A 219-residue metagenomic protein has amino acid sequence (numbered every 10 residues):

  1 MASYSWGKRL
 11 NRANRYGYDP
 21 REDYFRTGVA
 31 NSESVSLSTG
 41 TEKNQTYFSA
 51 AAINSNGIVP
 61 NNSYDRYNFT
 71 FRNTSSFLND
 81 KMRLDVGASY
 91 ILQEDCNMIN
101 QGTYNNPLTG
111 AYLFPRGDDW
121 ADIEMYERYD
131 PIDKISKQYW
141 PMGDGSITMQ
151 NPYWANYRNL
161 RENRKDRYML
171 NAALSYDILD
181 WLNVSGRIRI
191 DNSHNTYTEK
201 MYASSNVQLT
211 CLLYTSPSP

Functional and structural regions predicted by a protein language model:
M1-Y16, I58-N62, N68, R72-R167 (+1 more regions): Surface-exposed loop/interface segments of Gram-negative outer-membrane beta-barrel transport/assembly proteins
W6-S36, T46-N62: Short strand-turn segments of transmembrane beta-barrel domains in outer membranes, especially the first one or two
A30, T41-E42, L78-D80, D177-L179: Outer-membrane beta-barrel channels and translocator barrels
N31-V35, Y67-F71, Y168-A172: Hydrophobic, lipid-facing positions within transmembrane beta-strands of outer-membrane proteins
T41-A50, F69-N73: Transmembrane beta-barrel domains of bacterial outer-membrane proteins
